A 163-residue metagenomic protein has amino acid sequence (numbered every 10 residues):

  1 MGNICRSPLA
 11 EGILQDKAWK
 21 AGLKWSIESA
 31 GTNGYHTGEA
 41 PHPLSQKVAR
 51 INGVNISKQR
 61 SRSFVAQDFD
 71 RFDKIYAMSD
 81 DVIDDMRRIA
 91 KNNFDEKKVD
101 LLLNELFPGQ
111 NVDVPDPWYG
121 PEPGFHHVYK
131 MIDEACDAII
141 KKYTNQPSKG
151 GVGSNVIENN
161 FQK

Functional and structural regions predicted by a protein language model:
M1-R71, K141-K163: Conserved active-site segments centered on acidic
S7, M78-S79: Replace "coordinates the UDP/GDP/TDP-sugar" with "coordinates nucleotide-activated sugar donors
K74, D80-K163: Phosphate-binding/catalytic loops
